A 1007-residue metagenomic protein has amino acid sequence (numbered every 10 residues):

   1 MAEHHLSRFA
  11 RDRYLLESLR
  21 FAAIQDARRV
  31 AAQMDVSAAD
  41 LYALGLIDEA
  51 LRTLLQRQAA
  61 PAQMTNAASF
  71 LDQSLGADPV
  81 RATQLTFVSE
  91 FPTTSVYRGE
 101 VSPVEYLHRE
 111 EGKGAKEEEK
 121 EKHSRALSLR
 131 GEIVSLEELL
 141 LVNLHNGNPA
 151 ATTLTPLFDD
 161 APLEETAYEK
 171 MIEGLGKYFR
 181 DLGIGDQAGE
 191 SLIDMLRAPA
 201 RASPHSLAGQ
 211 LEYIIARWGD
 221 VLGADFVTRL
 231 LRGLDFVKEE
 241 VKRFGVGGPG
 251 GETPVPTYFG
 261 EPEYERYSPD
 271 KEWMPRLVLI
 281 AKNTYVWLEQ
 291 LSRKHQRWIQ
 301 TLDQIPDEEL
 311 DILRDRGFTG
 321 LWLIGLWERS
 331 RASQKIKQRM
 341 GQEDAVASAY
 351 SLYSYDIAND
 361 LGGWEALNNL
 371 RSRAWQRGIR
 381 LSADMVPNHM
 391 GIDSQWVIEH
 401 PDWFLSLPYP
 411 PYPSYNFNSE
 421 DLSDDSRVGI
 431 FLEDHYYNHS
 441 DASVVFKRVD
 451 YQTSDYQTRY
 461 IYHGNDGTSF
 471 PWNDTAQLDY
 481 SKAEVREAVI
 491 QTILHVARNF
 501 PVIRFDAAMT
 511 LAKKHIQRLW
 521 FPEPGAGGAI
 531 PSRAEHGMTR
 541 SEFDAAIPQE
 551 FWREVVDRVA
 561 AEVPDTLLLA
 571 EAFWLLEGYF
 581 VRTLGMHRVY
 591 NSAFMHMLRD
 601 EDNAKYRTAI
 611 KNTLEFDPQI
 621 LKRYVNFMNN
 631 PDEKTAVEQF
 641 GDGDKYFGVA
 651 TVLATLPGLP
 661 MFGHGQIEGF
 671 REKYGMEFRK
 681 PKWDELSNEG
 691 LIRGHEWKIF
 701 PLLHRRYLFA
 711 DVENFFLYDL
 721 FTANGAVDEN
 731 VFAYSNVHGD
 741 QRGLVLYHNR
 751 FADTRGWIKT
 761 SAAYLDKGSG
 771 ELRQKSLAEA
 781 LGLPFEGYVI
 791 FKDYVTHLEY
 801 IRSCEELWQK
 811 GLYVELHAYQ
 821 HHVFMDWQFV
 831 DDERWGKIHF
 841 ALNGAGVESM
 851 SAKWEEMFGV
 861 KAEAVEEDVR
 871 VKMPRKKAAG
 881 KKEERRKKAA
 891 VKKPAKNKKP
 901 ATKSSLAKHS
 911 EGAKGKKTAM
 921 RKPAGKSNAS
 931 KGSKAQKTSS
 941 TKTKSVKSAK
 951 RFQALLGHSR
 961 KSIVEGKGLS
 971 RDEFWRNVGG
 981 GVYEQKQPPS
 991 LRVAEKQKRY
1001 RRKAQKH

Functional and structural regions predicted by a protein language model:
M1-I299, A358-S372, Q376-I379, G391-R705 (+6 more regions): Alpha-amylase-like alpha-glycosidases and glucanotransferases acting on alpha-linked glucans and related
I305-S330, K337, H495-R504: Catalytic domains of carbohydrate-active enzymes, especially glycoside hydrolases
E328-I379: Aromatic-lined substrate-binding rim segments of carbohydrate-active enzymes
A723-L781, M825: Carbohydrate-binding surface patches
F785-Q809: Solvent-exposed beta-strand/loop surfaces of large extracellular or lumenal domains
W808-I838: C-terminal beta-strand-rich structural cap/linker in extracellular carbohydrate-active enzymes
W827-D868: Terminal connector regions
R875-K961, E965-S970, K986, S990-K1003: Intrinsically disordered, polybasic Lys/Arg-rich low-complexity tracts
